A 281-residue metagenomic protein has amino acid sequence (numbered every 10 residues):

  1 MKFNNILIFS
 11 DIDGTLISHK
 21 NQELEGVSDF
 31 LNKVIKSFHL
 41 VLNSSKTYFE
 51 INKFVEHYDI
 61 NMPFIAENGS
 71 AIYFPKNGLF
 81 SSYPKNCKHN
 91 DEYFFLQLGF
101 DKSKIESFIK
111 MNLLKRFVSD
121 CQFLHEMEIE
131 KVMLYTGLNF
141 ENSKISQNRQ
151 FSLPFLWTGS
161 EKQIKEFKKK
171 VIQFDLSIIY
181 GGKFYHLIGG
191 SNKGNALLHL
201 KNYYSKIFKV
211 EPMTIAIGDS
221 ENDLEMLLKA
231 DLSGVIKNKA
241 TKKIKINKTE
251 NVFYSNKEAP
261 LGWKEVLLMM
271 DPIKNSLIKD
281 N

Functional and structural regions predicted by a protein language model:
K2-N4, L24, F184-N281: Mg2+-dependent phosphoryl-transfer enzymes with acidic/Ser/Thr/Gly-rich catalytic loops
N4-N21, L227: Asp-based phosphoryl-transfer active-site loop
K20-F38, K102, Q163-K165, G190-Y203: Short, acidic loop-to-helix structural element flanking the phosphoryl-transfer center in phosphate-processing enzymes
E23-F123: Active-site phosphate-binding/coordination module
G26, E50-K53, K131, A196 (+1 more regions): Phosphate- and divalent-cation-binding pockets in alpha/beta enzyme and binding domains that engage nucleotide-derived
N61-E67, E141-S143, S233-N238: Short hydrophobic/aromatic-enriched beta-strand-loop microsegments
N112-I215, E221: Conserved acidic, metal-coordinating active-site core of Asp-based, Mg2+-dependent phosphoryl-transfer enzymes
